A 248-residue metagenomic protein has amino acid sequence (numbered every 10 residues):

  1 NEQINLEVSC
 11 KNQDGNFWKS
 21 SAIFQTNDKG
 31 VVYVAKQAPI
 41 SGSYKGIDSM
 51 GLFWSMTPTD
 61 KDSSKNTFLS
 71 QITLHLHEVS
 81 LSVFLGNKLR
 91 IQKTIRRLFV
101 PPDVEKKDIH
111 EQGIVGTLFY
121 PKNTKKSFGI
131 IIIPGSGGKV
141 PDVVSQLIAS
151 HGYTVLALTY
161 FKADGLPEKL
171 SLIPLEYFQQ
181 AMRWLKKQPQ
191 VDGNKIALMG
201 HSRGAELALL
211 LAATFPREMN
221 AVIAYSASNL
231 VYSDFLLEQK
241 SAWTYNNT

Functional and structural regions predicted by a protein language model:
E7-S63: Ser/Thr-rich low-complexity repeats and stalk/linker segments
F17-W18, T26, L76-K125: N-terminal cap/lid segment of alpha/beta-hydrolase-fold proteins
K126-G135: Short beta-strand element of the alpha/beta-hydrolase
P141-L158: Short amphipathic alpha-helix adjacent to the substrate-entry channel of hydrolases
K169-P189, L210: Alpha/beta-hydrolase active-site loop
Q190-S202: Alpha/beta-hydrolase fold nucleophile elbow
G200-L210: Glycine-rich nucleophile elbow surrounding the catalytic serine of serine-hydrolase chemistry
L209-T248: Hydrolase active-site cap/lid region
